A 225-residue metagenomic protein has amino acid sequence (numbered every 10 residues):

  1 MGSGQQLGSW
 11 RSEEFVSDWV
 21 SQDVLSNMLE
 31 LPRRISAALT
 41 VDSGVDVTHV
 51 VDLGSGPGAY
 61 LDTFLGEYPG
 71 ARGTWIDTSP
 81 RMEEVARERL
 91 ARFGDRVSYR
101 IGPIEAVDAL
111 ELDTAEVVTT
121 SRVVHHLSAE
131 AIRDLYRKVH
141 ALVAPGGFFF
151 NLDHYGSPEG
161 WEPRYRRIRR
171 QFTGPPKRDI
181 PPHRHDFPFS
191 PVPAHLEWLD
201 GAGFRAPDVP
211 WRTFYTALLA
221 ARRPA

Functional and structural regions predicted by a protein language model:
M1-G44: Conserved class I S-adenosyl-L-methionine
V51, A59-A106: Class I SAM-dependent methyltransferase SAM/SAH-binding core
G56: Conserved glycine-rich SAM-binding loop
A106-L112: Short conserved loop adjoining the S-adenosyl-L-methionine
T119: A conserved beta-strand element that flanks and buttresses the S-adenosyl-L-methionine
R133-P145: A short glycine-rich, Lys/Arg-flanked "PGG" loop and its adjoining helix->strand segment in the class I
L152-A202, D208: C-terminal alpha-helical "lid/dimerization" subdomain adjacent to the S-adenosyl-L-methionine
R205-A225: Core SAM-dependent methyltransferase catalytic element
